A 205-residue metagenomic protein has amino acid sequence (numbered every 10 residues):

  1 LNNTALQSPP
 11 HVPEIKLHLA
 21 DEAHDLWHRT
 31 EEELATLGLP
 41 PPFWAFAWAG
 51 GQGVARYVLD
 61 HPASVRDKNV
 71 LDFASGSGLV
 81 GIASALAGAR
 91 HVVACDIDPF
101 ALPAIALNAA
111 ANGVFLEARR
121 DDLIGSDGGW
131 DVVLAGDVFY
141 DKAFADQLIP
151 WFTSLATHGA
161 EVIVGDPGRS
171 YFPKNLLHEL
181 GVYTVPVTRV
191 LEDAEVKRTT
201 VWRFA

Functional and structural regions predicted by a protein language model:
L1-A205: S-adenosylmethionine-dependent methyltransferases
